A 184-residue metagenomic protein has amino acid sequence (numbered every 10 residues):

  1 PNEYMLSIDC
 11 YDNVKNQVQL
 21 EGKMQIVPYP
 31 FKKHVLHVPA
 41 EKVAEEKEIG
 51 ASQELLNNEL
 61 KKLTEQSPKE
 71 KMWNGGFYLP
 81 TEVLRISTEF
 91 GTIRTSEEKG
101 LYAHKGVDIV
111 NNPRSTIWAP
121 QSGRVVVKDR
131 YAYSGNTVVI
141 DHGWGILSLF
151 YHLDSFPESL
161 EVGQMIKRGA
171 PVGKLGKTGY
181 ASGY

Functional and structural regions predicted by a protein language model:
P1-P30: Cationic-aromatic interfacial patches
Y11-N13, R114, R130-Y131, K177-Y180: Short polar/acidic secondary-structure junctions
Q19-K23, T116, T137, L147-F150 (+1 more regions): Well-ordered beta-strand positions in beta-sheet-rich domains
L20-S134: Surface-exposed, glycine-biased beta-strand/turn segments
E89, K128, L153, L175-T178: Residue-level recognition of beta-strand microenvironments
T116-V127, S159-L175: Short, well-structured beta-strand-loop connectors
P120-S155, S159, Y184: Zn2+-dependent peptidoglycan hydrolase active-site motif and core
V138-V139, I146, Q164-Y184: Conserved, short, structured surface segments that act as functional micro-motifs
